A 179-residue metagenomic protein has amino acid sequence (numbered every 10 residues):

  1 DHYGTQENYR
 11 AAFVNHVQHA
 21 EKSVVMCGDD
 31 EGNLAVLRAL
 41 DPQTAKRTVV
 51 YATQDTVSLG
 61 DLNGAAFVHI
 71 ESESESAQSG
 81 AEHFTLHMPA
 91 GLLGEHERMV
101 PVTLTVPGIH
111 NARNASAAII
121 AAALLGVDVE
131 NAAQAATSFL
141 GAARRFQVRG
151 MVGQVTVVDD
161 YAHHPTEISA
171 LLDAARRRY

Functional and structural regions predicted by a protein language model:
D1-T156, R177: Acidic, Mg2+-coordinating active-site environments of NTP-dependent enzymes
V157-H163: Switch II (G3) loop of P-loop NTPases
H163-Y179: AMP-binding/adenylate-forming catalytic core of the ANL superfamily
